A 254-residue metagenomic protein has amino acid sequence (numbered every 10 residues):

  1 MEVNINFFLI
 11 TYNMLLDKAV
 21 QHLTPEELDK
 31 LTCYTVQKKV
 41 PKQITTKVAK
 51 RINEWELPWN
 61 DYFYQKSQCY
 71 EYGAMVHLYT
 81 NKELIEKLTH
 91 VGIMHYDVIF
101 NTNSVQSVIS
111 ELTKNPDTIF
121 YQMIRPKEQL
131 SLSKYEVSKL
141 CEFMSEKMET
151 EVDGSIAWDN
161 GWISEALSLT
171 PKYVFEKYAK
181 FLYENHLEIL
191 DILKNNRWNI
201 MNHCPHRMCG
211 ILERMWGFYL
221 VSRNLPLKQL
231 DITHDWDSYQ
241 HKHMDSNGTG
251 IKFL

Functional and structural regions predicted by a protein language model:
M1-L254: ER/Golgi luminal nucleotide-sugar-dependent glycosyltransferases, focusing on the catalytic module
